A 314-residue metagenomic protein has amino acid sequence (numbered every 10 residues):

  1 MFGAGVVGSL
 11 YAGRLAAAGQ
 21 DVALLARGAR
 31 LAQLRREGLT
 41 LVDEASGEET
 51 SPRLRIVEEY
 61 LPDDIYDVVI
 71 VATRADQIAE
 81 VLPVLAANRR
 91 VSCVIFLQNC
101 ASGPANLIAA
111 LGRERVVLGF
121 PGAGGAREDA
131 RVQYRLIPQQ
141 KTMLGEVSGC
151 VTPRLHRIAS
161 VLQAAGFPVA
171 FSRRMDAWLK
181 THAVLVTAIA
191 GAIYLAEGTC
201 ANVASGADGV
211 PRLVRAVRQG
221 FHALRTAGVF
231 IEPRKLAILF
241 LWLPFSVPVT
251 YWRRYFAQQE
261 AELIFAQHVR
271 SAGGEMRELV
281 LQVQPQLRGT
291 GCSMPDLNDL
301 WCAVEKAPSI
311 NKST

Functional and structural regions predicted by a protein language model:
M1-G47: NAD(P)+-binding Rossmann beta1-loop-alpha1 motif at the extreme N-terminus of oxidoreductases
G5, A26, V84-L85, R154: Flavin (primarily FAD) cofactor-binding/catalytic cores of flavoenzymes
A29, A101, F120-G125, S148 (+4 more regions): Glycine-rich beta-alpha junction loops
A29, D76, S102, P153 (+5 more regions): Conserved active-site and cofactor/substrate-binding residues in soluble primary-metabolism enzymes
E44-S51, V147: Active-site-adjacent segment of FAD-dependent monooxygenases/related oxidoreductases
E48-Q133: Rossmann-like NAD(P)(H) cofactor-binding subdomain of soluble oxidoreductases
A87-N88, A110-R115, Y134-I231: Internal alpha-helical scaffold of NAD(P)-dependent oxidoreductase catalytic cores
R218-T314: NAD(P)-dependent Rossmann-like dehydrogenase/reductase catalytic/cofactor-binding core
